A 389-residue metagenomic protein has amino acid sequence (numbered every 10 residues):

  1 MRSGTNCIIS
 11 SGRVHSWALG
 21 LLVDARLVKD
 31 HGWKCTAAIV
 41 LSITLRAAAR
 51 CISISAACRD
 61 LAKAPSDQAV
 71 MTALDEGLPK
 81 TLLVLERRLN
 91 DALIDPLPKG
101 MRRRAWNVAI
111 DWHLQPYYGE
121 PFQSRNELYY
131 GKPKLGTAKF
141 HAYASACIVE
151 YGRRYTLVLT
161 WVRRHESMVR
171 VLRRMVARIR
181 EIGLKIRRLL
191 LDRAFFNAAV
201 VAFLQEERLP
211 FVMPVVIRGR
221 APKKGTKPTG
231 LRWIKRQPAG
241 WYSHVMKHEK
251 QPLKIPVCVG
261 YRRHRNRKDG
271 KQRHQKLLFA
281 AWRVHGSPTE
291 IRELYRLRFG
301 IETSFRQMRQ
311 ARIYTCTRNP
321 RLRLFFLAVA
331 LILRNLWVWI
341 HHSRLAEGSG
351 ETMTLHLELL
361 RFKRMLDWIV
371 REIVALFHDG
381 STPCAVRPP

Functional and structural regions predicted by a protein language model:
M1-K34, L45-R46, D60-A64, K227-C258 (+2 more regions): A short, flexible helix-boundary coil/loop motif
N6-I8, V14-R88, R103, V149-Y155 (+4 more regions): Short, positively charged, Gly/Tyr-enriched micro-motifs that form contact patches at catalytic or ligand/partner
A25-D30, V284-L294, Q307-L327, R344-G348: Short, solvent-exposed helix-loop connector elements
L41-S42, A57-C58, S66, V70 (+7 more regions): Short, conserved catalytic/metal-binding motifs centered on acidic residues
M71-V149: Active-site-proximal, Lys/Arg-enriched surface segment that forms a nucleic-acid-binding/basic interface patch
L128-K185: Electropositive, glycine- and tryptophan-enriched low-complexity nucleic-acid-binding patches
L190-N197, I217-G219: Acidic, metal-coordinating catalytic cores used for nucleic-acid/nucleotide bond scission and strand-transfer chemistry
E207-S304, M308-R309: An anionic, glycine-rich sequence signature occurring as long contiguous blocks
